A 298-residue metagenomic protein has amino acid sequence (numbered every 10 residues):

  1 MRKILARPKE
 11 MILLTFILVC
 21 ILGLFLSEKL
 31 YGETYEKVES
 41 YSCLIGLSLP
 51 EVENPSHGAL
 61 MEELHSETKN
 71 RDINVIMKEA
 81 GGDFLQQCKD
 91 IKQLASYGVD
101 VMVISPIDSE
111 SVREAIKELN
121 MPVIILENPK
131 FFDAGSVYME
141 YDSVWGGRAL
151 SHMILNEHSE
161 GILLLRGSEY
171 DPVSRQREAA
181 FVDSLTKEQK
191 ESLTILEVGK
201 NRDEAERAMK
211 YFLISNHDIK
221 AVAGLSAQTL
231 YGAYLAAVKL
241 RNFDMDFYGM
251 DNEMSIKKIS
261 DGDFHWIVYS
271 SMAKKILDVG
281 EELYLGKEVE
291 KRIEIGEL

Functional and structural regions predicted by a protein language model:
R2-I17: N-terminal Sec-pathway targeting helices
L13-L14, F25-Y35, L185, Y269-L298: Hinge/cleft segment of the Venus flytrap/periplasmic-binding protein
L30-L60, S136-V137, G161-Y170: Short beta-strand segments enriched in small/hydrophobic residues
L44-E63, I76-F84, P106-I107, E169-R175 (+1 more regions): Extracytoplasmic "Venus flytrap"
I45, L64, R148-L196, G280 (+1 more regions): An alpha-beta-alpha
K92, V101-L119, F181, T194 (+1 more regions): Hydrophobic alpha-helical
I107-R148, N252-D261: Flexible loop/hinge segments that line or gate small-molecule binding clefts
V137-L163, Q176, E204-E206, N252-I256 (+1 more regions): Hydrophobic alpha-helical segments within soluble ligand-binding/sensing domains
